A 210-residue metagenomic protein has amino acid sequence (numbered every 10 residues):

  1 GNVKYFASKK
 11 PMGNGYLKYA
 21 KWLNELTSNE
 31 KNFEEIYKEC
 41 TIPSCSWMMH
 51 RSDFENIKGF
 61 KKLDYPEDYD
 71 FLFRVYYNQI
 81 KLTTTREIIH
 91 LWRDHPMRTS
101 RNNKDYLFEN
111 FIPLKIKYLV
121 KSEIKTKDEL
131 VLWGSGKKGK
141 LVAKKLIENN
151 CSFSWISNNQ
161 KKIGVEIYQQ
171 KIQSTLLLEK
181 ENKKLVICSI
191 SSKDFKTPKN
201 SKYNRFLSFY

Functional and structural regions predicted by a protein language model:
G1-D53: Flexible acidic/His/Gly-enriched loops in nucleotide-sugar-dependent glycosyltransferase catalytic domains
G1-N2, Y69, L82-I89: Catalytic beta-strand/loop signature of glycosyltransferases that borders the donor
Y65-F71: Acidic donor-binding loop at a coil-to-helix junction in glycosyltransferase catalytic cores that engages
V75-Y76: Hydrophobic residues within well-ordered alpha-helices
E87-H95, R101-T126: Catalytic core of nucleotide-sugar-dependent glycosyltransferases
K127-L146, W155: Glycine-rich adenosine-cofactor-binding loop
F153-N159: Short internal beta-strands
K161-Y210: Phosphate-bearing ligand-interacting subdomains that bind or position ATP/ADP/UDP/GDP/NAD(P) or nucleotide-linked
